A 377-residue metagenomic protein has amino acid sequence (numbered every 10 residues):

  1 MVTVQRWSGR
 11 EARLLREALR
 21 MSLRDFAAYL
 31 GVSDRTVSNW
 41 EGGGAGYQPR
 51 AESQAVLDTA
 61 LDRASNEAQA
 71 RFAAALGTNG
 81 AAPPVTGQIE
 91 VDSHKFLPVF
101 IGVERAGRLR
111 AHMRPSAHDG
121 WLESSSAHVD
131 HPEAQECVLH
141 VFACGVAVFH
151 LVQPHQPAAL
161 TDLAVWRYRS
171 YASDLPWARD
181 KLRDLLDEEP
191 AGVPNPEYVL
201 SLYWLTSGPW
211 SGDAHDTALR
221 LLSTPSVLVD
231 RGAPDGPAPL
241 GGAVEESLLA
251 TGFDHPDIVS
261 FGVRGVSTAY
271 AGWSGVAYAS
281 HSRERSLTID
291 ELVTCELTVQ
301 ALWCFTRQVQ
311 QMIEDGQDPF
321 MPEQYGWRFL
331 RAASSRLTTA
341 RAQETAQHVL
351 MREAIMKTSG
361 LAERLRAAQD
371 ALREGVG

Functional and structural regions predicted by a protein language model:
M1-A18, A55-D58, T78-N79: A short, Lys/Arg-rich alpha-helix, primarily the initiator
A12, F26-A27, V37-W40: Conserved hydrophobic/aromatic packing and binding residues within compact polymer-binding modules
A12, L23, D34, Q54: Helix-turn-helix DNA-binding elements, focusing on the entry/boundary residues of the two helices that contact DNA
V32-P49: Recognition helix of helix-turn-helix/homeodomain-like DNA-binding domains that insert into the DNA major groove
P49-A70: DNA major-groove recognition helix of helix-turn-helix/homeodomain DNA-binding modules
A68-P83: Short, charged recognition helix plus adjacent turn of helix-turn-helix-like nucleic-acid-binding domains
A81-S267: Short Lys/Arg-enriched alpha/beta "domain-start" segment
C304-G377: Membrane-associated alpha-helical segments
